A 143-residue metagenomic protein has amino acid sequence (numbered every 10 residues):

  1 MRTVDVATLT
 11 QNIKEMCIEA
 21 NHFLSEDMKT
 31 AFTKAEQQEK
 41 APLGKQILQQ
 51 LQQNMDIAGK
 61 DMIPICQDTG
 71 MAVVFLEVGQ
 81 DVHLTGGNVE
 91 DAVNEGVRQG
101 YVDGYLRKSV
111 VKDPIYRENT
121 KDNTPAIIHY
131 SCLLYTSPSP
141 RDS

Functional and structural regions predicted by a protein language model:
M1-D5, E15-N21, T30-K45, M55-G59 (+3 more regions): Charge-biased, low-complexity intrinsically disordered regions
L24-F32, L43-L48, M62, D103-Y116: Flexible, glycine/charged-enriched surface loops at secondary-structure junctions
K40, N54-G59, I63-Q67, N119-D122 (+1 more regions): Solvent-exposed alpha-helices and their adjacent loops that cap or buttress functional pockets in soluble metabolic
Q49-Q50, P64, V74-L76: Glycine-rich phosphate/pyrophosphate-binding loop regions near the starts of catalytic domains
G70, V74-C132: A generic, well-ordered mixed alpha/beta core segment in the N-terminal half of proteins
Y135-D142: Conserved small/polar residues in nucleotide/adenosyl-binding loops
